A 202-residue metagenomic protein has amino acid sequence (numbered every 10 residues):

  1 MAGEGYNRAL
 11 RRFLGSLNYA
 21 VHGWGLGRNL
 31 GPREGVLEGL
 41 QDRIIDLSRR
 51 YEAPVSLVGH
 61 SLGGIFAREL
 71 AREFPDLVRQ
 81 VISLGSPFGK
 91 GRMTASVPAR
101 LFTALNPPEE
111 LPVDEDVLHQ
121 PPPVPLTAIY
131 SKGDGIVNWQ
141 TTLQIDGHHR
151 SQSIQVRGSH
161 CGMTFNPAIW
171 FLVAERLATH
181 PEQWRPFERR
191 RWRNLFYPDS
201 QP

Functional and structural regions predicted by a protein language model:
M1-A2, G135: Short beta->alpha connector loops
A2, R28, C161: Conserved aromatic-histidine-acidic binding/catalytic patches
A2, Y6-L10, L17, R50 (+1 more regions): Flexible, membrane-associating and regulatory peripheral segments of lipid-active enzymes
G3-G5, A9-R11, G15-W24, G31-V124 (+1 more regions): Serine-dependent carboxylesterase/thioesterase catalytic core of lipase-like alpha/beta-hydrolase/SGNH enzymes
G25-R28, R157: Short, histidine-centered active-site or binding-site loop motifs used for metal coordination, general acid-base
R72-E73, V78-P202: Helical cap/lid subdomain of alpha/beta-hydrolase-fold lipid enzymes that gates access to the catalytic pocket
